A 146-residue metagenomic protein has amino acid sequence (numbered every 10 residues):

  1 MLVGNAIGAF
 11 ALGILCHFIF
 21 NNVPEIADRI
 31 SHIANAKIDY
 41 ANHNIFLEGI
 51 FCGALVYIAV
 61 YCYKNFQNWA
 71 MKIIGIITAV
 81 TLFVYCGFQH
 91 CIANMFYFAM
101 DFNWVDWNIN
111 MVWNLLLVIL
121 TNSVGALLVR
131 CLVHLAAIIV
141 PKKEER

Functional and structural regions predicted by a protein language model:
M1-R146: Alpha-helical transmembrane segments and their helix-helix packing motifs
